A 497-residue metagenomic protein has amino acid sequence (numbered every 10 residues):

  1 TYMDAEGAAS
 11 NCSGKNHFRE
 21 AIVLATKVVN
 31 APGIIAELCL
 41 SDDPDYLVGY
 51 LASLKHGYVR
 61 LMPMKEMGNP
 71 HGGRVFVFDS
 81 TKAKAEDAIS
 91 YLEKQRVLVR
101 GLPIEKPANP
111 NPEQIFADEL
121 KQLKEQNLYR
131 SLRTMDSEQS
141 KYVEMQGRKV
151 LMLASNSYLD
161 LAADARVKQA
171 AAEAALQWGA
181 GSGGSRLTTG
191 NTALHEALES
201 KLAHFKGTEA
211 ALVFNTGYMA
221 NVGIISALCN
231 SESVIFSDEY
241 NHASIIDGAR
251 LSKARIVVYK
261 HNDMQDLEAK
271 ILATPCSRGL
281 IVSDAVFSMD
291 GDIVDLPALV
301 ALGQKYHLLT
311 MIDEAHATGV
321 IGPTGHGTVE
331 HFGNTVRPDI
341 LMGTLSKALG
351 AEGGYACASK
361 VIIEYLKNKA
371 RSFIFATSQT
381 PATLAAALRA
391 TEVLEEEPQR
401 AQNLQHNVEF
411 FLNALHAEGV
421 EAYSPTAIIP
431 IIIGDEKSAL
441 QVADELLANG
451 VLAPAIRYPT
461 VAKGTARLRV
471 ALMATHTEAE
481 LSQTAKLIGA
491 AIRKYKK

Functional and structural regions predicted by a protein language model:
Y2-A31, E37-L47, L51, M67-N69 (+1 more regions): Conserved AMP-binding/adenylate-forming core of the ANL superfamily
N11, E37-C39, Y46, Y50 (+3 more regions): Short beta-strand->loop structural element characteristic of the AMP-binding/adenylate-forming
E20-L24, Q169, E173-T216: Conserved N-terminal alpha-helix of the aminotransferase class I/II PLP-enzyme fold
I35-E37, I224-A243: Conserved PLP-anchoring active-site segment centered on the Schiff-base-forming lysine
A165, Q169-E173, Q177, S200 (+3 more regions): PLP-dependent enzyme catalytic core of the Aspartate aminotransferase-like
V257-I312: Active-site phosphate-binding strand-loop segment of PLP-dependent enzymes
T324, E330-Y365: Active-site PLP attachment segment
Q402-E409, N413-G450, T460, G464-T465 (+1 more regions): Conserved PLP-binding catalytic core of the aspartate aminotransferase-like
